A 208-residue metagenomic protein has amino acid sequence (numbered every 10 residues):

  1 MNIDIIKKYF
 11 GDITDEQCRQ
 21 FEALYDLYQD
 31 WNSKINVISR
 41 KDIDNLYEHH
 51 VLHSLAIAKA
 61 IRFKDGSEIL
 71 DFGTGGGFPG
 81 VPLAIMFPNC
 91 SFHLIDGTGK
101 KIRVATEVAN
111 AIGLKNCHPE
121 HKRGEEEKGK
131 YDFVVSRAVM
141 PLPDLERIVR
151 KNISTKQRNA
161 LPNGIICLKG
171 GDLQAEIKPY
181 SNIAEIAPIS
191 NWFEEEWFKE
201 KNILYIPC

Functional and structural regions predicted by a protein language model:
M1-D65, L70, K100-C117: Class I SAM-dependent transferase core
L55-S136, E146: Conserved SAM/SAH cofactor-binding pocket of Class I
I85-S91, I153-K156, A160: Conserved S-adenosyl-L-methionine
K122, V149, L168-Q174: Non-DNA-binding regulatory cores of transcription-related proteins, predominantly C-terminal effector-binding
A138-P141, L173: Short glycine-rich anion-binding loops that position phosphate/pyrophosphate groups of nucleotides and phosphorylated
L142-I153: A short, conserved alpha-helix within the catalytic core of class I
R158-D172: Conserved beta-strand signature within the Rossmann-like core of class I S-adenosyl-L-methionine
G170-C208: Active-site capping/gating segments
